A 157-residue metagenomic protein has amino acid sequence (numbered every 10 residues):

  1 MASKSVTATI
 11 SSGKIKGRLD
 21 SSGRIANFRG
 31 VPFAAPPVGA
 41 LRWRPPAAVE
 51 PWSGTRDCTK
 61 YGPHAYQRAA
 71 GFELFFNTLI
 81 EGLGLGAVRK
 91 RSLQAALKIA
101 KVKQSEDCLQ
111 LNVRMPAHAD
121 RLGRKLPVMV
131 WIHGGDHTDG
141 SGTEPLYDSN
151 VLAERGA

Functional and structural regions predicted by a protein language model:
A2-A157: Non-catalytic accessory segments of hydrolases
